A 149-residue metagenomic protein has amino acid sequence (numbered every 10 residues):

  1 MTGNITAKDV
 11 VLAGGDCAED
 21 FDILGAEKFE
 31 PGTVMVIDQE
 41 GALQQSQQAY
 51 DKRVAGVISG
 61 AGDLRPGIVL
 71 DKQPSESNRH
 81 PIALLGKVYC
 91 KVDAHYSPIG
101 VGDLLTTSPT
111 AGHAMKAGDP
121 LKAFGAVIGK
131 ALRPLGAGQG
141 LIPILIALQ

Functional and structural regions predicted by a protein language model:
T2-Q149: Extracellular receptor-binding modules and their adjoining Ser/Thr/Gly/Asp/Asn-rich linkers
